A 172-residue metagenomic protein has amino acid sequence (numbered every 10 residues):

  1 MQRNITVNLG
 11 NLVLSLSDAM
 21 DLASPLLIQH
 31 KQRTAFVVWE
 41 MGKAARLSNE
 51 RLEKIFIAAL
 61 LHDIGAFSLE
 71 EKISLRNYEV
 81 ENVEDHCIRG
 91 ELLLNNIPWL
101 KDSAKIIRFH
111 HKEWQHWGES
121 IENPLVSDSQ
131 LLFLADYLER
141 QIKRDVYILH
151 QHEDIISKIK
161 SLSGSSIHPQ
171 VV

Functional and structural regions predicted by a protein language model:
Q2-V172: Histidine- and acidic-residue-rich, metal-dependent catalytic cores
